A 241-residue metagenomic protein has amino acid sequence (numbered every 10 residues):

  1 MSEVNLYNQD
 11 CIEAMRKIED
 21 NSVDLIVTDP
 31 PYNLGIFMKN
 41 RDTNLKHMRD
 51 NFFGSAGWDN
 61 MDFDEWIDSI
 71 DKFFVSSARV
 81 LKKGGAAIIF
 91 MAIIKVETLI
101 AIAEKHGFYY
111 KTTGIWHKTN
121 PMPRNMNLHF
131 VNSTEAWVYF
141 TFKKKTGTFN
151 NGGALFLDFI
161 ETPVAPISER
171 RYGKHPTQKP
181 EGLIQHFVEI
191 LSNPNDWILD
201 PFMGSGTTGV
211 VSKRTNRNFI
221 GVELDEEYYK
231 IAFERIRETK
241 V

Functional and structural regions predicted by a protein language model:
M1-M122, L128, G152-V241: S-adenosyl-L-methionine-dependent nucleic acid methyltransferase catalytic domains
K82, F130, A136-G147: Core SAM-dependent methyltransferase catalytic element
T112, E135-A136: Generic beta-strand structural signal
